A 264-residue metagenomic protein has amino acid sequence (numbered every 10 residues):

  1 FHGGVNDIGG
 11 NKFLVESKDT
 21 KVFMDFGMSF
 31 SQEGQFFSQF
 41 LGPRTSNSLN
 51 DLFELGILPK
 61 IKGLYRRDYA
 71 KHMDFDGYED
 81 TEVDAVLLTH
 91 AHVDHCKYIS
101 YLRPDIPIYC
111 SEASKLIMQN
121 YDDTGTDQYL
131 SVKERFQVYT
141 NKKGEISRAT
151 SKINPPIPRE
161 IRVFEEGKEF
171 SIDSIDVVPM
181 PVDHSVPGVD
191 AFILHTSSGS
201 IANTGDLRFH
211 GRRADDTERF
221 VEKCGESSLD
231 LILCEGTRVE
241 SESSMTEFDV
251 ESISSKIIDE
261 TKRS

Functional and structural regions predicted by a protein language model:
F1-D7, N11-A85, S100-S264: His/Asp/Glu-rich metal-coordinating catalytic cores of metallo-dependent phosphodiesterases/hydrolases acting on
V83-D94: Metallo-beta-lactamase
